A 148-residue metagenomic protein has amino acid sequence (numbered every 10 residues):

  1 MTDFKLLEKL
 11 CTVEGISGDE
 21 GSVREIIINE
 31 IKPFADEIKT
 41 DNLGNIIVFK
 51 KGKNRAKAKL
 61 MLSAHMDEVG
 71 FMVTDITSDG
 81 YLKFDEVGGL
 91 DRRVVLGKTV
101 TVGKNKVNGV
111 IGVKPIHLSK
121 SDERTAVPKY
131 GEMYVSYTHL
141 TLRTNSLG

Functional and structural regions predicted by a protein language model:
M1-L140, S146: N-terminal hydrophobic/helix-forming segments and targeting peptides
